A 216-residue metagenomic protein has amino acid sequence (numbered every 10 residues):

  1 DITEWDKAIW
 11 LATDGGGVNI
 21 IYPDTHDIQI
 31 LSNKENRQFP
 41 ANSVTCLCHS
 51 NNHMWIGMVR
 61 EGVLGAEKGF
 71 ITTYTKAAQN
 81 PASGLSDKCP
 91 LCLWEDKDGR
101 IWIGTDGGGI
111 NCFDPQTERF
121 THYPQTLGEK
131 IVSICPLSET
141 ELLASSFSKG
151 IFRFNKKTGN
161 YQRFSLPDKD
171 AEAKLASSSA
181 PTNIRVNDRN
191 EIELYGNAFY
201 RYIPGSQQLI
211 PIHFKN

Functional and structural regions predicted by a protein language model:
D1-N216: Carboxylate-rich, polar loop motifs that coordinate divalent cations or form catalytic acidic clusters
